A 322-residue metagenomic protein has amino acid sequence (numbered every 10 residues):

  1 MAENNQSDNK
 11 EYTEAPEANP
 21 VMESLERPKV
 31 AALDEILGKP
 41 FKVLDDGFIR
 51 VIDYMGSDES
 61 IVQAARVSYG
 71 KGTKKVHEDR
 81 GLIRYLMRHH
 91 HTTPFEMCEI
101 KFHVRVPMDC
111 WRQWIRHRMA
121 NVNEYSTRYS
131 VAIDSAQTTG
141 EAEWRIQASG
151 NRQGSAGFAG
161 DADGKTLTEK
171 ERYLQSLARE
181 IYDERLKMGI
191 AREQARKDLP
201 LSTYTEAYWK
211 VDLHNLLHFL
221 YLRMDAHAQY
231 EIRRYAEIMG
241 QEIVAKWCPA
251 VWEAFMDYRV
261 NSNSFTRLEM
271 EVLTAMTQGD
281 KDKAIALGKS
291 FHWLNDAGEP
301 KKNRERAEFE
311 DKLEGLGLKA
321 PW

Functional and structural regions predicted by a protein language model:
A2-W322: Family-specific signature for flavin-dependent thymidylate synthase
